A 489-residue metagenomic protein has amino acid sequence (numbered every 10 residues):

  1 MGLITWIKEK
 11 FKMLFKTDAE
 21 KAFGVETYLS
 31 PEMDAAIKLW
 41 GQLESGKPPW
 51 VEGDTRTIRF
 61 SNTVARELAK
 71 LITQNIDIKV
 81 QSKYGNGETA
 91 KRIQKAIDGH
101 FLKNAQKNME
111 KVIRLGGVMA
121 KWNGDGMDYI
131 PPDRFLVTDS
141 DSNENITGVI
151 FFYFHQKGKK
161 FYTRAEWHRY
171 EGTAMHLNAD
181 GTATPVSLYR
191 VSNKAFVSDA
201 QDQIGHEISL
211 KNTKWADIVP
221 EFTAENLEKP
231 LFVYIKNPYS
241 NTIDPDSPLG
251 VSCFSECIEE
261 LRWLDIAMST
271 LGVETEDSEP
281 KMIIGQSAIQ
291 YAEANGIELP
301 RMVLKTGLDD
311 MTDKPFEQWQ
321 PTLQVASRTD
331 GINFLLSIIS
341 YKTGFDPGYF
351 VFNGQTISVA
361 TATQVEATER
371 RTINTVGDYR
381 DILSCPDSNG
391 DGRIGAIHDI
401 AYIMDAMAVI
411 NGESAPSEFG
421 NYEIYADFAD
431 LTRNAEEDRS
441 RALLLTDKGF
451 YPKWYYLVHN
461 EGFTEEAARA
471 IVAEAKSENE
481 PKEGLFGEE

Functional and structural regions predicted by a protein language model:
M1-T147, F151, Q156-K160, E489: Extended, helix-rich architectural segments
T73, S340, T368, D405-A408 (+2 more regions): Residue-level preference for well-ordered alpha-helical positions
S82, G307-D438, V472-A475, N479 (+1 more regions): Surface-exposed loop-to-helix/strand elements on domain peripheries
N108-M109, N123-D125, T275-I284, Y349-G354 (+3 more regions): Short coil/turn segments at secondary-structure boundaries
R114, M119-D246: Extended, regular secondary-structure scaffolds
H206-A367, A426: Extended, charged amphipathic alpha-helical segments
A442-E489: Activation/maturation switch segments at domain boundaries
